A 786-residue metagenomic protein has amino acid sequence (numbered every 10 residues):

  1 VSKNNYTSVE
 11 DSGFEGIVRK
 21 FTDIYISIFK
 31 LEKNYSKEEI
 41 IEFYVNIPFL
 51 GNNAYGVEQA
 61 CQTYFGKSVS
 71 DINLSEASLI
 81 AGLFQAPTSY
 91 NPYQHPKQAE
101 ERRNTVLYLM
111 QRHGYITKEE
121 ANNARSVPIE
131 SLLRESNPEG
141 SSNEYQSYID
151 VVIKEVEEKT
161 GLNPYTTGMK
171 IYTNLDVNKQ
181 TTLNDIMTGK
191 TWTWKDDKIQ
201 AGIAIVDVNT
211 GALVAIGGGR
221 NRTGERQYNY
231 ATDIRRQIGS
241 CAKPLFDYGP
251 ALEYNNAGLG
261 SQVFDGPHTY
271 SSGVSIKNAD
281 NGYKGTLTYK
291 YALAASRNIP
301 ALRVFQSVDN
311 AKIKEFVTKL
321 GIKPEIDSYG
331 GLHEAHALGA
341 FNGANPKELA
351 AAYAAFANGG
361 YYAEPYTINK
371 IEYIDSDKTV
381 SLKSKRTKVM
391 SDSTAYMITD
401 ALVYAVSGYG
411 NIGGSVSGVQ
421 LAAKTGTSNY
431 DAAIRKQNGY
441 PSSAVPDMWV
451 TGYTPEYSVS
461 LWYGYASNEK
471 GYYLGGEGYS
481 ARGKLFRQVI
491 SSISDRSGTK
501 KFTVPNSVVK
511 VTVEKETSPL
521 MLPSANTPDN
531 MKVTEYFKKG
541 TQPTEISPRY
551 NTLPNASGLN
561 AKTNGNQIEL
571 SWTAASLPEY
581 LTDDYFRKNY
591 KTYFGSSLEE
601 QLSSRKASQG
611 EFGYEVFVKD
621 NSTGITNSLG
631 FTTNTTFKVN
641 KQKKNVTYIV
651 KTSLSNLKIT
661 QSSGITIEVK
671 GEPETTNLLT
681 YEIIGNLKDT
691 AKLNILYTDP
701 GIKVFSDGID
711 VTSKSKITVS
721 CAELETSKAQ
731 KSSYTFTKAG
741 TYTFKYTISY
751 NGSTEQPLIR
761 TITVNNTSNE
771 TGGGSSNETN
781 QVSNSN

Functional and structural regions predicted by a protein language model:
V1-Y115, N221-R222, S296, Q306-D309 (+1 more regions): Peptidoglycan glycan-strand catalytic modules in the bacterial/periplasmic cell-wall system
S2-V9, P138-G140, N256-I313, H333 (+2 more regions): Conserved catalytic neighborhood of penicillin-recognizing serine enzymes
I40, M110, L183, G211 (+6 more regions): Active-site SXXK
Y55-E58, T117-E120, Y228, A242 (+5 more regions): Short, well-structured active-site flanking segments
T117-T173, Q180-T181, D185-T191, K195-I199: Non-catalytic structural connector segments
T173-T193, I205, I216, T223-I234 (+1 more regions): A penicillin-recognizing enzyme superfamily signal
L421-L678, E682, F705, S768-N786: Soluble, non-transmembrane domains of envelope/secretory-pathway proteins that act on or interact with carbohydrate
D689, I709-I762: Serine/threonine-rich, repeat-prone extracellular segments and beta-strand-based repeat modules of secreted/surface
